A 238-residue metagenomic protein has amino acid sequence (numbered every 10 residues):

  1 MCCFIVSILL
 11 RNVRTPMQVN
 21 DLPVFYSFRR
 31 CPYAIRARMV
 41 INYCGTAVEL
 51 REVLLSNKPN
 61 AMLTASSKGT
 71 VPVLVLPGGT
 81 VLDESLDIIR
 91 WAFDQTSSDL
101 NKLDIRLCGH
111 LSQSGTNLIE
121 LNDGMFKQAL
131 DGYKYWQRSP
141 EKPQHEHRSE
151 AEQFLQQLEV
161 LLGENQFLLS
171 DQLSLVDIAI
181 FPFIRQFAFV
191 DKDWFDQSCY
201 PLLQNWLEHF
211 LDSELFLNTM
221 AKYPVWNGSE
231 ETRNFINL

Functional and structural regions predicted by a protein language model:
C2-C3: Cysteine-centered motifs
L9-Q153, E159, G163-Q166: GST-like domain detector, emphasizing the conserved glutathione-binding G-site in the N-terminal thioredoxin-like
G45-A47, P140, F187-F195: Short helix-capping/linker segments at secondary-structure and domain boundaries
R106-C108, W194-S198: Structural helix-adjacent loops and short alpha-helical linkers that scaffold large soluble proteins
E146-E150, S198-D212: Extended, well-ordered alpha-helical scaffold segments
V160-D171, L215-M220: Surface-exposed helix-capping loop/turn segments at secondary-structure junctions
L168-D193, F210: GST superfamily/GST-like fold recognition
Y223-L238: Acidic/histidine-enriched, glycine/proline-rich intrinsically disordered or flexible terminal extensions
